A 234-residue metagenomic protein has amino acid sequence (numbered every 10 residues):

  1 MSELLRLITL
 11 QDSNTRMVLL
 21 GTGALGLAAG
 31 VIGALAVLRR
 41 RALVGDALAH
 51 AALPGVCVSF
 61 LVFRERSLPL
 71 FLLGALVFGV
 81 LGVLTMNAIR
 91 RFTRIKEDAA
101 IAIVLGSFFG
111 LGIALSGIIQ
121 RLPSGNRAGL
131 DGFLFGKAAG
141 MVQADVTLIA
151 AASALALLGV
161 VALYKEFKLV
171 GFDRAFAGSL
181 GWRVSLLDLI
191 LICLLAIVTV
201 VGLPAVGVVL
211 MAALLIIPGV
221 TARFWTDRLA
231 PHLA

Functional and structural regions predicted by a protein language model:
M1-L27: Membrane-interfacial amphipathic/re-entrant helices at transmembrane-helix boundaries
L4, V104-V160: Transmembrane helix-bundle core of multi-pass membrane transporters and related energy-transducing complexes
L4-N14, I32-R41, F60-L70, E166-G178 (+2 more regions): Short juxtamembrane and helix-loop transition motifs at transmembrane-helix boundaries in membrane proteins
L19-A24, P69-V77, A99-I103, V146-A151 (+2 more regions): Hydrophobic alpha-helical transmembrane segments
G23, L27-V31, V77-L84, L111 (+2 more regions): Generic alpha-helical transmembrane segments of integral inner-membrane proteins, especially permease/transport modules
L27, V31, H50-A51, G106 (+2 more regions): Hydrophobic alpha-helical segments embedded in the membrane of multi-pass proteins
A34-A49, L53-P123, A222-A234: Short loop segments and helix-boundary regions at transmembrane helix junctions of multi-pass inner-membrane proteins
V142-P218: Helix-loop-helix "hairpin" substructures at the membrane interface of multi-pass membrane proteins
